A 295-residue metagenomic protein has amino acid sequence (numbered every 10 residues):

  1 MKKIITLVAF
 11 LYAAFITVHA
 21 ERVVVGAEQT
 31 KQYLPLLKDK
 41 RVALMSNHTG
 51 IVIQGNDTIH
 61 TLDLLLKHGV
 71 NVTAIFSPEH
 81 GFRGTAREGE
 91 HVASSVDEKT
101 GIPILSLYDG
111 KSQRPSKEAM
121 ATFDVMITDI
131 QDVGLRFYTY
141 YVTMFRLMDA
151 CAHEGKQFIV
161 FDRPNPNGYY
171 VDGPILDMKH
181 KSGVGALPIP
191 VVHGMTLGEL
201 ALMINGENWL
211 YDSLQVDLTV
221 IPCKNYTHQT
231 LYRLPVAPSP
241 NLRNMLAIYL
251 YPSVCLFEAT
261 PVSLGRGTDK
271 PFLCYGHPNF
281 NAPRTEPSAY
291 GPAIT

Functional and structural regions predicted by a protein language model:
M1-R22: Bacterial Sec-dependent N-terminal signal peptides
R22-V70: N-terminal phosphate-binding or glycine-rich loops at protein starts, especially the Walker A/P-loop of NTPases
N71-E79, F161: Short internal beta-strands
G84-G89, I159-K181: Glycine-rich, charge-decorated loop segments at or immediately adjacent to ligand/cofactor-binding or catalytic sites
A93-F123, L135: Glycine-rich oxoanion-binding loops at beta->alpha junctions
D132-M144: Glycine/threonine-rich flexible loop motifs
K181-S253: Conserved anion/nucleotide-ligand pocket segment
K224-T295: Glycine-rich, aromatic-lined ligand/substrate-binding cores of catalytic and carbohydrate-binding domains
